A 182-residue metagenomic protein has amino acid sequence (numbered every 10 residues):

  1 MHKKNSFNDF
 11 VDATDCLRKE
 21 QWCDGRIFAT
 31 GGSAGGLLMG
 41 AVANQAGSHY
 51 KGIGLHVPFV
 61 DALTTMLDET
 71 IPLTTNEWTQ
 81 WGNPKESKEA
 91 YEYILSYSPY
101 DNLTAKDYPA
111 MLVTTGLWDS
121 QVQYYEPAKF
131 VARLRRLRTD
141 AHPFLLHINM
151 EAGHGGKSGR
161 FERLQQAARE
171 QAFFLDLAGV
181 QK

Functional and structural regions predicted by a protein language model:
M1-K182: Active-site-proximal cap/loop segments of hydrolase catalytic domains
